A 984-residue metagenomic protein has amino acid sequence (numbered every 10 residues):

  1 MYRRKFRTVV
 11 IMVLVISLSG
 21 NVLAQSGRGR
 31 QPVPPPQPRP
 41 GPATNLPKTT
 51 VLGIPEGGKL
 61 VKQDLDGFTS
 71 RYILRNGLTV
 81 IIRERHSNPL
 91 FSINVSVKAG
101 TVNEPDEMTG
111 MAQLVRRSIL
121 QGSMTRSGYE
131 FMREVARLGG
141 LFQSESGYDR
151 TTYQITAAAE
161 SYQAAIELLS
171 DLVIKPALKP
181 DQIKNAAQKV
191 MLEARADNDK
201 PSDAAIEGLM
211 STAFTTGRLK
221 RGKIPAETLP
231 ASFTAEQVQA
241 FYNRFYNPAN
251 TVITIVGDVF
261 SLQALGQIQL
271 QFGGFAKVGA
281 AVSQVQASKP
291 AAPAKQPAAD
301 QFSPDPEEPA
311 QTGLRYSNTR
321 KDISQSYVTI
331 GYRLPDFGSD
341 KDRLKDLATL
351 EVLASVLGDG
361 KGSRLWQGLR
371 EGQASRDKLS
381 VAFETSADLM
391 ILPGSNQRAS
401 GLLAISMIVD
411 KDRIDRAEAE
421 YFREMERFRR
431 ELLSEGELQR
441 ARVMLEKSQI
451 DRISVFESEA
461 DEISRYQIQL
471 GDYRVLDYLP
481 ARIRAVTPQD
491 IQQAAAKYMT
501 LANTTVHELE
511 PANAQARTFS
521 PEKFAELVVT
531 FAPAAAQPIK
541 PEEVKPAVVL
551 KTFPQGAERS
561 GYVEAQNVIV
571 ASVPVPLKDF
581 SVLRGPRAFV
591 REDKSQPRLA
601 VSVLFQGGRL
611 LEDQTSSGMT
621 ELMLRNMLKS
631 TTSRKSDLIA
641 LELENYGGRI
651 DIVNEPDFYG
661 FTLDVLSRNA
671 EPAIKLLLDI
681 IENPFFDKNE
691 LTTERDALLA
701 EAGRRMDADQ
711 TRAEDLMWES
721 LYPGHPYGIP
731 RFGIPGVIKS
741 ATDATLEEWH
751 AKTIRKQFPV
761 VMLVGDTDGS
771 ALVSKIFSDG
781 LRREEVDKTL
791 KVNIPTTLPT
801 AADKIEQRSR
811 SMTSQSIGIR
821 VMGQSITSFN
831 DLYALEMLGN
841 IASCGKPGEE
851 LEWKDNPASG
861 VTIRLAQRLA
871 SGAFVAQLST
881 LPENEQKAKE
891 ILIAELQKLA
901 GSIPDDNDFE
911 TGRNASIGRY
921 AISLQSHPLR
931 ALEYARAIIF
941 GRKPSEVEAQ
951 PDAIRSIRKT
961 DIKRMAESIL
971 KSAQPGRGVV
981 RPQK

Functional and structural regions predicted by a protein language model:
M1-V10: Bacterial N-terminal signal peptides that target proteins for export
Y2, S26-N103, T125-S161, A196-N250 (+17 more regions): Non-catalytic beta-strand/loop surface segments
V10-N21: Bacterial N-terminal signal peptides
T109-S123, L369, G618-T631, E642: Active-site SXXK
L265-A281, R429, V773-T789: Glycine-centered hinge/linker elements that transmit conformational signals in sensory and ligand-binding systems
F519-P538: Pro/Ala/Gly-rich low-complexity, hydrophilic intrinsically disordered segments
